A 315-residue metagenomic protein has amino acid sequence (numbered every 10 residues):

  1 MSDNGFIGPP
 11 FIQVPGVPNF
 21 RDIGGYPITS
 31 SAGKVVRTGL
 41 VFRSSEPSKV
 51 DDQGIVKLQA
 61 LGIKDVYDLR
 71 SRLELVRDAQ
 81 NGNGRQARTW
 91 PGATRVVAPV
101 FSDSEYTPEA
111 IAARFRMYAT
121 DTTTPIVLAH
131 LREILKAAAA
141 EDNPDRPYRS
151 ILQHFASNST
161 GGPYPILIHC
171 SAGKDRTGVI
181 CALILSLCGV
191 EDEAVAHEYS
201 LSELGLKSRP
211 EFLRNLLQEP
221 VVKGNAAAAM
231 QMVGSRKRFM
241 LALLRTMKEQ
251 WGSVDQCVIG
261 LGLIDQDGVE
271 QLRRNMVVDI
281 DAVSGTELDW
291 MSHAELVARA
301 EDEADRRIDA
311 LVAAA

Functional and structural regions predicted by a protein language model:
M1-L167, I180-A315: Cys-dependent protein tyrosine phosphatase-like superfamily
A172-T177: Ser/Thr-glycine-rich phosphate-binding loops at phosphate-binding pockets of nucleotides, nucleotide cofactors
